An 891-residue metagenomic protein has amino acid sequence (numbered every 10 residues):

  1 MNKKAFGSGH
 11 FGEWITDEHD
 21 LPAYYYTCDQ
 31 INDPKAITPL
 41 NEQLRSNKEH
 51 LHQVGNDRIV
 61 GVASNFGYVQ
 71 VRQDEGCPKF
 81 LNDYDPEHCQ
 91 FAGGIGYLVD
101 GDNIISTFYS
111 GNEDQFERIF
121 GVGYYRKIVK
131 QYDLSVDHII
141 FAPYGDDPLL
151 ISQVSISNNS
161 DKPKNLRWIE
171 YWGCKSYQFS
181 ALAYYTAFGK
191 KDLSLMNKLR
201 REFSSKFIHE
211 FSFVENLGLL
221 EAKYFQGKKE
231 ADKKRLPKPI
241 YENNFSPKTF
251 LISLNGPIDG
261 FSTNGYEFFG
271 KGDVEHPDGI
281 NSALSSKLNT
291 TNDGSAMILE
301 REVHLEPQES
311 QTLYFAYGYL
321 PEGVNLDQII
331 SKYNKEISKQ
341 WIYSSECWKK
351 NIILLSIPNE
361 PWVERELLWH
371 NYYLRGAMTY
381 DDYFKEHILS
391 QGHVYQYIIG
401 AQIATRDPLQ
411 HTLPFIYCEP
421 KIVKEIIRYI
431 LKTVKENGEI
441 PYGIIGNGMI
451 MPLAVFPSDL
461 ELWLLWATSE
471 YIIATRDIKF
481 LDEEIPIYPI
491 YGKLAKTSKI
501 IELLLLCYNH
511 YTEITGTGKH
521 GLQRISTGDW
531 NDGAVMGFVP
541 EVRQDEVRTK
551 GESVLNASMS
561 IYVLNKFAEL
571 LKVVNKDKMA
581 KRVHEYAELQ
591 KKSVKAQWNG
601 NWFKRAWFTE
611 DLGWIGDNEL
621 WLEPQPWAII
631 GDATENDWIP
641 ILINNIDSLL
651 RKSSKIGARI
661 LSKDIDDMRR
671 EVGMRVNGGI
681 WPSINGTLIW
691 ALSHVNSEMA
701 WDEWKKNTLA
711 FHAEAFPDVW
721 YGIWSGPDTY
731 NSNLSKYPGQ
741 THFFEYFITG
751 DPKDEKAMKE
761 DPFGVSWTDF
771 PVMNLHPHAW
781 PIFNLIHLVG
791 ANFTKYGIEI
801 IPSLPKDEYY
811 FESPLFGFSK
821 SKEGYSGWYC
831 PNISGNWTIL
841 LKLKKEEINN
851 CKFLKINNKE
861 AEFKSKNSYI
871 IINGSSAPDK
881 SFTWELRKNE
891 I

Functional and structural regions predicted by a protein language model:
M1-F91, E215-L217, K223-K229, K234 (+3 more regions): Beta-strand-rich N-terminal accessory domains
E42-D57, G61-N65, Q73, T291-A296 (+7 more regions): Substrate-binding groove/exosite segments of carbohydrate-active enzymes
D57, K164-L166, V303-P321, N556 (+2 more regions): Short Pro-Gly-centered flexible turn/kink motifs
V71-K130, L134-S135, M674, T687-I891: Non-catalytic C-terminal accessory modules of carbohydrate-active enzymes
D100-L149, V274-M297, L368-Y372: Extended, loop-rich substrate-binding clefts of extracytoplasmic carbohydrate-active enzymes
I119, L355-G400, I427-I445, Y508-T549 (+3 more regions): Extended glycan-interaction surfaces of carbohydrate-active proteins
P143-D146, L150-I151, S155-S282, S331-K349 (+1 more regions): Polysaccharide-binding surfaces and accessory modules of carbohydrate-active proteins
Q311-L326, Y397, N437, Y442-L462 (+6 more regions): The feature captures the catalytic groove of carbohydrate-active enzymes
